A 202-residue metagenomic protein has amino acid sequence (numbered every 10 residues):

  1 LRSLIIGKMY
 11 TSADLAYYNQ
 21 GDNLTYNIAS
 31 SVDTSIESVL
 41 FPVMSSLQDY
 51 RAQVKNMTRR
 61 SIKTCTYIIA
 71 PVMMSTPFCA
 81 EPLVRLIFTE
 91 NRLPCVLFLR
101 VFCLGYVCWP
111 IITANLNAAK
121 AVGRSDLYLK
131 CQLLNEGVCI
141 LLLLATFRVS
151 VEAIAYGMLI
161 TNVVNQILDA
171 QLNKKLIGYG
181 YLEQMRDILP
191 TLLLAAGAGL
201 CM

Functional and structural regions predicted by a protein language model:
L1-I6, Y10, Q20, I36 (+2 more regions): Hydrophobic/aromatic end-of-helix segments at the C-terminal termini of transmembrane alpha-helices
L4, L15-A16, Y128-L129, I154-A155 (+1 more regions): Alpha-helical transmembrane segments and their helix-entry boundary regions
I5-I6, F41-M44, L83-I87, A119 (+2 more regions): Hydrophobic alpha-helical interface/terminus motif in multipass membrane transporters
I5-Y26, K55-M57, R92-L99: Interfacial/gating helices of multi-pass transporter permease domains
M9-S12, L47-Q48, A121-V122, R148-V149: Helix-loop interface residues and adjacent transmembrane-helix termini in multi-pass membrane transporters, primarily
G21, T25-I69, L116-A121: Helix-loop junctions and terminal segments of transmembrane helices in multi-pass membrane transport/translocation
D22, E37, L97-L143, F147-K175 (+1 more regions): Short runs within selected transmembrane alpha-helices of multi-pass transporters and secretion channels
T58-P110, G137-R148, A195-C201: Alpha-helical transmembrane segments of multi-pass membrane transport and lipid-handling proteins
